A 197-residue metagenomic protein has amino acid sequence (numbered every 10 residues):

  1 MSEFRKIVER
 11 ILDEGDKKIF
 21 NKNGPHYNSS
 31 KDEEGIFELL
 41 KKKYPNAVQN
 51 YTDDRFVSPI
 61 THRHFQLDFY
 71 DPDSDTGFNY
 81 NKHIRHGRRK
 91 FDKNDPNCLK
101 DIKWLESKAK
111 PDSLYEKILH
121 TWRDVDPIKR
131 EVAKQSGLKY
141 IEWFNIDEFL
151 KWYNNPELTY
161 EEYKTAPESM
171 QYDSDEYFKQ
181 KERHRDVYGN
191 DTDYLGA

Functional and structural regions predicted by a protein language model:
S2-H184, Y188, A197: Nucleic-acid endo/exonuclease domains
